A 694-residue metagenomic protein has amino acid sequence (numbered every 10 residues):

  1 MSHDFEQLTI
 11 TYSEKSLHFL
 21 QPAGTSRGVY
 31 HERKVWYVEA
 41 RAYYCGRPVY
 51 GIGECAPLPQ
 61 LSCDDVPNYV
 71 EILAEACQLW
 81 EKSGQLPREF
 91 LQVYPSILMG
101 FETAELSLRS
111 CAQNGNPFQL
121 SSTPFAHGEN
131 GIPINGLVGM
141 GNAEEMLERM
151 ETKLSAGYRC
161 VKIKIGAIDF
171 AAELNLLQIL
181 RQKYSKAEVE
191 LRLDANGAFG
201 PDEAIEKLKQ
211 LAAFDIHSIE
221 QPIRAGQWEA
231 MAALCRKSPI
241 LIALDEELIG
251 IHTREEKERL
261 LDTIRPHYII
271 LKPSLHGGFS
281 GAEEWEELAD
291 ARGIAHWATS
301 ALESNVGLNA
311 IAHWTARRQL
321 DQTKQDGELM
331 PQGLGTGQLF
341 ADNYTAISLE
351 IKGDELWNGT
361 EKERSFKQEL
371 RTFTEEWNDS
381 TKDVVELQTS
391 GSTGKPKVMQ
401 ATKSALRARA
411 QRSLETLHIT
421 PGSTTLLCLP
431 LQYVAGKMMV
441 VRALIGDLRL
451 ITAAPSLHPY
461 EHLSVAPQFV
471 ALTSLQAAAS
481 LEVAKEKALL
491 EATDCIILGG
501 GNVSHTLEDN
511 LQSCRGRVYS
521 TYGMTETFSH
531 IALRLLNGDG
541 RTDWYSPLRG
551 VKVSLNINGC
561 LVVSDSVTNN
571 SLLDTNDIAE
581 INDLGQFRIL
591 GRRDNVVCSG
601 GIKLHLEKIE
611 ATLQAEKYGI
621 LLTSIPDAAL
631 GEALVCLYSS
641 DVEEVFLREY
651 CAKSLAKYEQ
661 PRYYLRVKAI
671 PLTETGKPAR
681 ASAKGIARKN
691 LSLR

Functional and structural regions predicted by a protein language model:
S2-H3, I10, K15-H18, A301-K362: Flexible C-terminal active-site loop/helix
S2-L191, N196-A198, K209-A212, T345-G353: N-terminal capping/lid subdomain adjacent to the active-site entrance of alpha/beta enzymes
I168-T315, L339-I351: Catalytic core of soluble alpha/beta enzymes
N358, K403-A408, T424-A479: AMP-binding/adenylate-forming
V384-Q411, H418-T420: Conserved AMP-binding A3 loop
V483-D539: Gly/Ser/Thr-rich phosphate-binding loop
I578-E659: AMP-binding/adenylate-forming catalytic core of the ANL superfamily
V635-L637, Y650-R694: Conserved C-terminal "lid"/linker of ANL adenylate-forming enzymes
